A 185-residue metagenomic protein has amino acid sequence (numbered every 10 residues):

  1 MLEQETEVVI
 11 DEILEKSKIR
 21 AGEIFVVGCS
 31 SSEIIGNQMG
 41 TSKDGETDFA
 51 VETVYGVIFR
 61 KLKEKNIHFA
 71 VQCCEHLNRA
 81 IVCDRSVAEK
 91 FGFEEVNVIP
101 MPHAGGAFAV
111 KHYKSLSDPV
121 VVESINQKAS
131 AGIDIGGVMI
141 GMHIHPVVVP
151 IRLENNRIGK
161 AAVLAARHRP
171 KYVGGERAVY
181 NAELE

Functional and structural regions predicted by a protein language model:
M1-F25, C29, T41, G45-I58: N-terminal glycine-/serine-/threonine-rich phosphate-binding loop
E7, D11, E52, F59 (+3 more regions): Predominant activation on well-ordered alpha-helical scaffold segments within soluble catalytic domains
D11, E15-K18, G56-I67, Y113-V121 (+1 more regions): Generic secondary-structure signature for well-ordered alpha-helical cores
S17-I19, A104, I151-R157: Solvent-exposed alpha-helices and their adjacent loops that cap or buttress functional pockets in soluble metabolic
V26-E33, S86-E89: A short glycine/small-residue-enriched secondary-structure motif
I34-T53, V57-V82, A104-G105: Active-site histidine-anchored catalytic micro-motif
K65-G136: Ligand-binding beta-strand-loop-alpha-helix segment within the catalytic cores of soluble metabolic enzymes
V110, K114-E185: Glycine-rich, aromatic-bearing surface loops/beta-hairpins
